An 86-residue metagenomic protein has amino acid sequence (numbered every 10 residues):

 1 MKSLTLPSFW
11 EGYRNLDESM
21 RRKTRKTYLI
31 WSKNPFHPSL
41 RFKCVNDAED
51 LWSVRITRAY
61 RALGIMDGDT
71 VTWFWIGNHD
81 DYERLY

Functional and structural regions predicted by a protein language model:
K2-L4, E18, R22, I56-Y86: Enriched for short, Lys/Arg-rich terminal
T5-F9: Basic, amphipathic "hinge/linker" alpha-helix immediately C-terminal to the N-terminal HTH DNA-binding motif
Y28-W31, M66-G68: Generic helix-packing signal
L29-V54: A short, surface-exposed loop/turn module that caps and links secondary-structure elements
